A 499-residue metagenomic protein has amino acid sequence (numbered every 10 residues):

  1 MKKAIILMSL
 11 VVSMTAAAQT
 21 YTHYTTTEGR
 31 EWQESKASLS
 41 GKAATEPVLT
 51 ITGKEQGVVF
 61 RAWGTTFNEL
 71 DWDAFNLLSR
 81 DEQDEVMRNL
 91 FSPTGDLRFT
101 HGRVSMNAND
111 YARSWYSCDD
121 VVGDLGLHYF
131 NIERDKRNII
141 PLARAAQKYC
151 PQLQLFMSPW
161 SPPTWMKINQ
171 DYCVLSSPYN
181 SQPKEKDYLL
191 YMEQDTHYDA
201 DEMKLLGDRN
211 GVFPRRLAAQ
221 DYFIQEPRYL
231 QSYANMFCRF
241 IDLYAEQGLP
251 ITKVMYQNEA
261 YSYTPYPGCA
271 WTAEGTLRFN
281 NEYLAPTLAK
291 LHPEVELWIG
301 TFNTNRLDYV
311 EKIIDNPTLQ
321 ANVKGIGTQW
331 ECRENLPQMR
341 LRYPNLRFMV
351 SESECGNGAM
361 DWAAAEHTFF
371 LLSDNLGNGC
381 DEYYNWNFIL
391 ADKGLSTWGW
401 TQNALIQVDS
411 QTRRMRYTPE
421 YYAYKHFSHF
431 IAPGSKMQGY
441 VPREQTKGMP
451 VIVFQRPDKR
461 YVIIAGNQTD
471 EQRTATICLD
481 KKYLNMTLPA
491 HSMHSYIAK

Functional and structural regions predicted by a protein language model:
A4-S13: Sec-dependent N-terminal signal peptides
G29-I251: N-terminal catalytic cores of secreted or lumenal carbohydrate-active enzymes
T65, R98, L155, V254 (+4 more regions): Conserved, mostly hydrophobic/aromatic
Q231-A359: Active-site neighborhood of glycoside hydrolase catalytic domains
R347-K425, G439-P442: Aromatic/acidic polysaccharide-binding cleft in carbohydrate-active enzymes
V408-K459, N485: Glycan-recognition and catalytic regions of carbohydrate-active enzymes
V441-D480, H491: Carbohydrate-binding surface patches
T487-K499: C-terminal beta-strand-rich structural cap/linker in extracellular carbohydrate-active enzymes
